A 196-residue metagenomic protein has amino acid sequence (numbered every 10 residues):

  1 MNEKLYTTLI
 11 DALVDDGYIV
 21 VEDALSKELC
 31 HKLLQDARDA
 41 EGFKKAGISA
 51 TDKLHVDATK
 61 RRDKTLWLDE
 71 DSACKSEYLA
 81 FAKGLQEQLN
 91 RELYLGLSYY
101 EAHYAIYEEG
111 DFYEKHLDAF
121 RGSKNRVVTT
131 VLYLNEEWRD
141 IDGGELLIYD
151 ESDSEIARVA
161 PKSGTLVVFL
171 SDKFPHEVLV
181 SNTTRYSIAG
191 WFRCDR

Functional and structural regions predicted by a protein language model:
E3-E92: Non-heme Fe(II)/2-oxoglutarate
L25, I106-E108, G164, K173: Short, flexible loop/turn elements at secondary-structure junctions
K75, Y104-S123: Conserved short histidine dyad/triad with adjacent acidic residue
R91-G96, A119-K124: Short, conserved, surface-exposed binding loops centered on an aromatic residue
L95-H103, D142: A short coil-to-beta-strand element that immediately follows conserved catalytic motifs
R121, R126, N135-R196: Catalytic core of Fe(II)/2-oxoglutarate
